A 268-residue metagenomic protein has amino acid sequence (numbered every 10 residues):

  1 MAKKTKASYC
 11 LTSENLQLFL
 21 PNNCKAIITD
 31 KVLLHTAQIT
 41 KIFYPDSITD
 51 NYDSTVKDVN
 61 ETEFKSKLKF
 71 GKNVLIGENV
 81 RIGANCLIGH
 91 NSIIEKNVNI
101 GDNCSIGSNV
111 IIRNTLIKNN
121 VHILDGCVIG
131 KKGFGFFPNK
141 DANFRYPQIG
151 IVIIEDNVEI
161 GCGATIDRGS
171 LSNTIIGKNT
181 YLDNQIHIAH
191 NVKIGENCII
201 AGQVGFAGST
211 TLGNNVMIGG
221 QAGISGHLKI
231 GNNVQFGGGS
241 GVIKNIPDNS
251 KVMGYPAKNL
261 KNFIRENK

Functional and structural regions predicted by a protein language model:
M1-N60, N120, G126-C127, K131-R145 (+3 more regions): Terminal amphipathic alpha-helical/low-complexity segments used for targeting or macromolecular assembly
V56-N259: Structural signal for interior beta-strand "rungs" in well-ordered beta-sheet cores of soluble enzyme domains
